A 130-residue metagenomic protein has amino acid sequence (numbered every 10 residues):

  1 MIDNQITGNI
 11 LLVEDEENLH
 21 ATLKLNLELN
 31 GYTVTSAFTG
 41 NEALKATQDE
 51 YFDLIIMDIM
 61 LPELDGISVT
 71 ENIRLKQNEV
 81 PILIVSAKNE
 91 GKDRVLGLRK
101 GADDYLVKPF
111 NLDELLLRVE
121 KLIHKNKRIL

Functional and structural regions predicted by a protein language model:
E14, L61: Conserved acidic carboxylate
A21-L29: Charged docking surfaces used in two-component/phosphorelay signaling
G31-F38, A46: Short hydrophobic/Thr-rich beta-strand motif most characteristic of the beta2 strand and flanking loop of CheY-like
D58, S86: Active-site residues of response regulator receiver
P62, E90, K108: The feature encodes the CheY-like receiver
F110-V119, I123: C-terminal output helix
